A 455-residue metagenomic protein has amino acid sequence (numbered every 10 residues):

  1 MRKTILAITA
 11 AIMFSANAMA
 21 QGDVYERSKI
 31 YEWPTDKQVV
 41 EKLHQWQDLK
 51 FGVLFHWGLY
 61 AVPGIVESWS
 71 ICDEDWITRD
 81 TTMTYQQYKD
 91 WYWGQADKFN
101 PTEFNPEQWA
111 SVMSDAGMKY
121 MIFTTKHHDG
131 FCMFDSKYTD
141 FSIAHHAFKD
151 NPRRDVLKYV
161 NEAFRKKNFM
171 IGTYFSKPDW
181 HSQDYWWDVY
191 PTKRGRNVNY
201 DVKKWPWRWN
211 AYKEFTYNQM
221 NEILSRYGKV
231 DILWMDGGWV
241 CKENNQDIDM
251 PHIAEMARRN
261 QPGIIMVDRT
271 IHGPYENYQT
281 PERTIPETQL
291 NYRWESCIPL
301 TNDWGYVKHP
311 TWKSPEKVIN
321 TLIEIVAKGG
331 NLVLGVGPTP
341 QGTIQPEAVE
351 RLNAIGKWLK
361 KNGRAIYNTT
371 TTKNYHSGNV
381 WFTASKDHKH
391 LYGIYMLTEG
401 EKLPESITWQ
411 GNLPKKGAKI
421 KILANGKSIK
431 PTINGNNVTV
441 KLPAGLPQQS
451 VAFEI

Functional and structural regions predicted by a protein language model:
M1-D23: Bacterial Sec-dependent N-terminal signal peptides
Q21-I455: Mature catalytic domains of secreted/periplasmic carbohydrate-active enzymes
